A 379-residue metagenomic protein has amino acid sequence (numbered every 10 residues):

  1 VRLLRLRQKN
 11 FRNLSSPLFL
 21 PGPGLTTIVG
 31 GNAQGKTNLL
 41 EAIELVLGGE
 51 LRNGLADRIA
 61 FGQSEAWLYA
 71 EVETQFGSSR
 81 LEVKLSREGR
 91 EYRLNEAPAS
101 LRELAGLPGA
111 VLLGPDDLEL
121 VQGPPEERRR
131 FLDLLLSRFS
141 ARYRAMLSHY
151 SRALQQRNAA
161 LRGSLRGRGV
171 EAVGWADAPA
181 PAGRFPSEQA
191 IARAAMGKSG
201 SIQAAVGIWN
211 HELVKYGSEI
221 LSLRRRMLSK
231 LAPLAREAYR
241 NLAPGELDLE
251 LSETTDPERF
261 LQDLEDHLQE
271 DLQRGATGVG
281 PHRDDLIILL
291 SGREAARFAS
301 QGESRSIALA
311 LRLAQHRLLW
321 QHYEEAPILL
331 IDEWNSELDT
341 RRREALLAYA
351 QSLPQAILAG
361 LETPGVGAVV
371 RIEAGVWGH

Functional and structural regions predicted by a protein language model:
V1-G31, R168-W175, I191, M196-I328 (+4 more regions): Conserved NTPase motor "head" modules and their coupling/switch loops across ABC/AAA+ ATPases, GTPases, and GHKL ATPases
K36: Conserved lysine of the Walker
E44-E127, L132-Y143, A172-W175, L231-E237 (+2 more regions): Nucleotide-state sensing region of NTPase/ATPase domains
E119-L120, E126-V170, A204, H211: Long, charged N-terminal accessory/stalk domains
D332-W334: Walker B catalytic acidic pair
